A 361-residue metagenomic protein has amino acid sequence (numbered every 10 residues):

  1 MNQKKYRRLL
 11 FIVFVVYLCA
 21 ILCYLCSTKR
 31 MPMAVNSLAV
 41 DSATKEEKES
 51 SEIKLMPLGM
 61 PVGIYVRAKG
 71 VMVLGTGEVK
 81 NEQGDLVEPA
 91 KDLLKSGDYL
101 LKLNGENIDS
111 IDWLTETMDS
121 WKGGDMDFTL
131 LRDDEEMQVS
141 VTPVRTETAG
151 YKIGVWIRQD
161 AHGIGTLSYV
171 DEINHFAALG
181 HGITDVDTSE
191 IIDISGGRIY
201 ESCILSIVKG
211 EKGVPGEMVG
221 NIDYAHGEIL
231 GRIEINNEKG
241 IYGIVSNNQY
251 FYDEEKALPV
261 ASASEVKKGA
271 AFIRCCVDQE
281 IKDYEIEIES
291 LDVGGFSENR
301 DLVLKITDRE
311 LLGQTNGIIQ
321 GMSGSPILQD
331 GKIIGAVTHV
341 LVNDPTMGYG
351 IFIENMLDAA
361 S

Functional and structural regions predicted by a protein language model:
N2, R7-P57, I235-E285: Interdomain regulatory linker/hinge segments that flank or connect interaction modules in polarity/junction/synaptic
T44-S50, G59-K69, G154-R158, I164-V170 (+1 more regions): N-terminal activation segment of mature serine protease catalytic domains
E47-E52, V62, K95, T115-G154: PDZ-domain C-terminal substructure recognizer with occasional recognition of PDZ-binding tails
K69, S96-G97, K267, S323 (+1 more regions): Short, flexible surface segments
E78-Y99, S323: PDZ/PDZ-like domain micro-motif
A90-I111, I327-D330, I334-H339: Conserved PDZ fold ligand-binding element
K102-E135, D344-T346, I351-N355: PDZ domains, with a preference for the canonical peptide-binding region formed by the helix
V144-N316, Q320, Q329-D330, T338 (+1 more regions): Serine endopeptidase catalytic core focused on the charge-relay Asp
